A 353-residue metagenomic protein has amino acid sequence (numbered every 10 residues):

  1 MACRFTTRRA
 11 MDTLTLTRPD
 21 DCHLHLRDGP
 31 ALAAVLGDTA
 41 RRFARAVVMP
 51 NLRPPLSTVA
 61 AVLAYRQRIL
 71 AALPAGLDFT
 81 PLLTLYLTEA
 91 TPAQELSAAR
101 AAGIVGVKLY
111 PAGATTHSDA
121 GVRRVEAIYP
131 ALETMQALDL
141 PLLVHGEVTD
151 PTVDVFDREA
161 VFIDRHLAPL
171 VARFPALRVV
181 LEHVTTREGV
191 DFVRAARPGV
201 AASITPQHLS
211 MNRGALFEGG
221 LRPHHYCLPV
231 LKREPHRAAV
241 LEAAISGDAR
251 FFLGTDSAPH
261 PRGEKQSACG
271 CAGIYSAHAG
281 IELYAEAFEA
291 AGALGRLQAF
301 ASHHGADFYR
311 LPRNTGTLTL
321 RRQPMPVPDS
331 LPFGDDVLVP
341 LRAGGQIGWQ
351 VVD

Functional and structural regions predicted by a protein language model:
T7-A40: Replace "His-x-His-based motif
D12, E95-L109, H117-L253: Histidine/acidic residue-rich metal-binding segments in metalloenzymes
R18-G29, L142-V148, I204, T255-S257: Histidine-centered catalytic micro-motifs
C22, V35-A60, G76-T88, I104-H117 (+2 more regions): Divalent metal-dependent hydrolysis catalytic cores, especially in the metallo-beta-lactamase
G29-L36, A90-A99: Short, acidic/polar
A172, S246-R313: His/Asp/Glu-enriched, well-ordered alpha-helical/loop segment that forms or immediately abuts the divalent-metal
I281-D353: Mid-to-C-terminal alpha-helical segments outside catalytic/metal-binding sites
